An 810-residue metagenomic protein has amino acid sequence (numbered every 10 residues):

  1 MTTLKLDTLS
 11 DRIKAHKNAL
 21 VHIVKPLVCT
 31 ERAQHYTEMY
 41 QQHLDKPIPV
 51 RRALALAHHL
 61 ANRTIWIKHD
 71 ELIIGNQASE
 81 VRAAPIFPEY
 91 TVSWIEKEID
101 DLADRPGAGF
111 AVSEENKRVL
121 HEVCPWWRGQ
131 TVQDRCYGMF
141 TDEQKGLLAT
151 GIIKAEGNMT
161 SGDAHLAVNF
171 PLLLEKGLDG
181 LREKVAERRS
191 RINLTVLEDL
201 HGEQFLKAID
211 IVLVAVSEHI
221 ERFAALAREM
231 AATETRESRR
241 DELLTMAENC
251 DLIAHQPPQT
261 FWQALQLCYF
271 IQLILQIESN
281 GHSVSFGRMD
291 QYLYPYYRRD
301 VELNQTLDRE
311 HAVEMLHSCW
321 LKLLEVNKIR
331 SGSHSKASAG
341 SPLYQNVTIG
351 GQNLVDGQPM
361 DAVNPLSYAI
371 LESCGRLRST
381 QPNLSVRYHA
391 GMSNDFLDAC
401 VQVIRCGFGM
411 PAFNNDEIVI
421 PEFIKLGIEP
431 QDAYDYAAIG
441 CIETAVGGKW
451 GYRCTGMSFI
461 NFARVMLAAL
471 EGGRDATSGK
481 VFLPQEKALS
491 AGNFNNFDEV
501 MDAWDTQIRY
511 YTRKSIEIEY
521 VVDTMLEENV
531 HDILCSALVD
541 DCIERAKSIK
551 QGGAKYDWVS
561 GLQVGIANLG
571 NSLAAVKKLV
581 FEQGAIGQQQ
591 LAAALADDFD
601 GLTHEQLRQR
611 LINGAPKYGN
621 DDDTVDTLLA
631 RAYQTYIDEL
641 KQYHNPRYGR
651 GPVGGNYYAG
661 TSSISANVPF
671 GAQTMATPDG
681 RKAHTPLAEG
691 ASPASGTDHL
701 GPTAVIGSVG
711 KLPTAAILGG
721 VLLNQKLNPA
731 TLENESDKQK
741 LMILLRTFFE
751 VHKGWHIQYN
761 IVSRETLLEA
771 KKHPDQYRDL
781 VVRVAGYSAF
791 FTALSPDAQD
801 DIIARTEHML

Functional and structural regions predicted by a protein language model:
T2-L206, E242-T245, N249-L810: Conserved catalytic cores of very large enzyme subunits
K207-E218: Extended non-globular scaffold/tether segments
E218, R222-A225, E229, T245: Extended, non-transmembrane alpha-helical coiled-coils
A231-S238: A conserved hydrophobic secondary-structure block that centers on an alpha-helix together with its immediately flanking
